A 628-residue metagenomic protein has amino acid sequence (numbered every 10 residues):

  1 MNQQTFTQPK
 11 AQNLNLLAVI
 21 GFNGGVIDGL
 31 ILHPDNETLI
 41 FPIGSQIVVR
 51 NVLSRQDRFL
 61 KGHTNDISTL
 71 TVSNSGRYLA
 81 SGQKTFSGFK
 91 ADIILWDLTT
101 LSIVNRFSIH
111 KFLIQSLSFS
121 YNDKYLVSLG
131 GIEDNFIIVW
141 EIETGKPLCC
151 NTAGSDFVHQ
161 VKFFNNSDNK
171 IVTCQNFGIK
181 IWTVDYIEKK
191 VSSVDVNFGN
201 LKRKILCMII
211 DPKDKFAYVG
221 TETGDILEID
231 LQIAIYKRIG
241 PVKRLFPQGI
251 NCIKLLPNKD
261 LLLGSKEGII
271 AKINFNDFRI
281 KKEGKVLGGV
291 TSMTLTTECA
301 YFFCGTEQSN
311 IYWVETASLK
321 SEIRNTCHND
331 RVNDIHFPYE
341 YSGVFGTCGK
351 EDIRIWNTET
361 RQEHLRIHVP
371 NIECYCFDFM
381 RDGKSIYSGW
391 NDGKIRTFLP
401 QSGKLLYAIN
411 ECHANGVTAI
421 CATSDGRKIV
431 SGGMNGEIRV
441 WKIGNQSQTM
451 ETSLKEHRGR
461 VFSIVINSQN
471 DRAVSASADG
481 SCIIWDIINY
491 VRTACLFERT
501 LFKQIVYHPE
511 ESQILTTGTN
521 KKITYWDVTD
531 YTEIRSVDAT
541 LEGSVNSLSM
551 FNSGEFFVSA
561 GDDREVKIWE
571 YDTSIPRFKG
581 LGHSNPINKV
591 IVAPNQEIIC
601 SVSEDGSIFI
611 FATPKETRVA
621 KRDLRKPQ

Functional and structural regions predicted by a protein language model:
Q3-K10, K189, V196-F198, L501 (+4 more regions): Terminal intrinsically disordered, low-complexity extensions flanking WD-repeat/beta-propeller proteins
F6-G25, L53-D57, S192-S193: A short helix->beta-strand "capping" segment at the edge of beta-propeller domains
L17-S45: Beta-strand-rich domains and repeat architectures in extracellular enzymes and scaffolds, especially beta-propellers
A18-I20, D57-G62, I103-I109, P147-A153 (+11 more regions): Short C-terminal beta-strands that terminate individual repeats in beta-propeller domains, predominantly WD40 blades
G25-I31, D66-T71, F112-S118, D156-F163 (+10 more regions): Canonical WD40 repeat/beta-propeller blade segments in eukaryotic WD-repeat proteins
N36-T38, D57, R77-G82, K124-S128 (+20 more regions): Structural hallmark of WD40 beta-propellers
I43, G82-T85, F89, L129-E133 (+11 more regions): Conserved strand-to-loop turn within each blade of WD40 beta-propeller repeats
V48-N51, K90-W96, I137-E141, V161 (+11 more regions): WD40-repeat beta-propellers
